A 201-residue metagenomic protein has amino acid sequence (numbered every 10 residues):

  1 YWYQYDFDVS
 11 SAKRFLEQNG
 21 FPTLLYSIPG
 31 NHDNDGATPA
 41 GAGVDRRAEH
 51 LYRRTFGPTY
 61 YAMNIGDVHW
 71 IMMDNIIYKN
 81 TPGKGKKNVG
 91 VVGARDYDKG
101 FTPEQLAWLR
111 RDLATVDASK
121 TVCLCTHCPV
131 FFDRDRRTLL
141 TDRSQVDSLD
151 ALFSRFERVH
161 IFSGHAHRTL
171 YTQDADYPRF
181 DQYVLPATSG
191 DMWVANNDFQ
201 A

Functional and structural regions predicted by a protein language model:
Y3-V116, L140-H160, R168-Q200: Extended active-site neighborhood of metal-dependent phosphoesterases/phosphodiesterases
L113-R134: Short acidic, glycine-rich surface-loop motifs adjacent to enzyme active sites
D133-T141: Catalytic lumenal/periplasmic loop and adjoining terminal transmembrane helix of membrane glycan-assembly enzymes
H165: Conserved active-site segments centered on acidic
